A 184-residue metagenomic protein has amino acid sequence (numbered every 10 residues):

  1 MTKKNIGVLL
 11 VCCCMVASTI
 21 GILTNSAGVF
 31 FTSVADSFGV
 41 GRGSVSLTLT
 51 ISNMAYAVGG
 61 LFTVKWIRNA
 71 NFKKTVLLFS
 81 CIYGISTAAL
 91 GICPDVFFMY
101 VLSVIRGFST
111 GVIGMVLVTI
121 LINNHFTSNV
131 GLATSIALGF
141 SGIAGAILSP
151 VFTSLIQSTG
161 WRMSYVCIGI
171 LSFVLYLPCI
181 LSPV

Functional and structural regions predicted by a protein language model:
G7-L47, G59-T63, L148-S149: Extracytoplasmic
V16, S80, G84-T87, L102-S103 (+2 more regions): A generic transmembrane-helix signature of 12-TM secondary carrier transporters
A17, S86, F97-I113: Hydrophobic core of transmembrane alpha-helices in multi-pass small-molecule transporters, especially MFS/SLC-type
S52-A57, G142-A144: Short hydrophobic/small-residue motifs within alpha-helical transmembrane segments of multi-pass transporter-like
V58-F97: Conserved MFS/SLC helix-loop-helix module at the cytosolic interface between two early adjacent transmembrane helices
S103-G139: Cytoplasmic helix-loop-helix junction between adjacent transmembrane helices in 12-TM secondary transporters
I136-V184: Helix-loop-helix hairpin linking two adjacent transmembrane segments in secondary transporters
